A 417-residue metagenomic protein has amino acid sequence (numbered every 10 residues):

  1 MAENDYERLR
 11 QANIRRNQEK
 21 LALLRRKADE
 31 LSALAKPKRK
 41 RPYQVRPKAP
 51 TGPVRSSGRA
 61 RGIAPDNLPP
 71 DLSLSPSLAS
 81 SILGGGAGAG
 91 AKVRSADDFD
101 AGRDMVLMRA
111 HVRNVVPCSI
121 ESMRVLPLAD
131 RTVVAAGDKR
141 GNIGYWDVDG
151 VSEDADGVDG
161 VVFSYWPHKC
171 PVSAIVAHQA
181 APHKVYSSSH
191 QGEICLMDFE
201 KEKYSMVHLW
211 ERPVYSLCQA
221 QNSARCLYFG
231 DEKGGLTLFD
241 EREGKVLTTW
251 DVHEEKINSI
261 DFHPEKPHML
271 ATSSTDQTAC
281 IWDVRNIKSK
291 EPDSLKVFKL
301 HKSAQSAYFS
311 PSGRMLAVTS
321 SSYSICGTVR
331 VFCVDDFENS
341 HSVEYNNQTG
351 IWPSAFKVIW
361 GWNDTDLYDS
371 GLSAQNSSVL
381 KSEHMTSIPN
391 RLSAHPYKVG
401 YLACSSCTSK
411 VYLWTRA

Functional and structural regions predicted by a protein language model:
M1-I120: Intrinsically disordered terminal extensions that flank WD40 beta-propeller domains in eukaryotic WD-repeat scaffold
L9, N13-R16, S122, M269 (+4 more regions): Acidic, Ser/Thr-rich intrinsically disordered and amphipathic helical segments
A35-R39, P47, H183, V284 (+1 more regions): Generic cytosolic/nucleocytoplasmic N-terminal low-complexity/intrinsically disordered segments
L74-R242, T248-V252, S259-D261, V297-K299 (+2 more regions): WD40 beta-propeller repeat fold
H253-K266, L270-V297: Acidic, glycine-rich loop-and-beta core segments that form the ion-binding/anion-interacting portion of active sites
K266-H268, I281, G313-L316, G400: Domain-wide signal for the mature, well-folded portions of proteins, strongly enriched in nucleus-encoded organellar
P292-D293, G313, H341-E344: Short, flexible active-site loops
